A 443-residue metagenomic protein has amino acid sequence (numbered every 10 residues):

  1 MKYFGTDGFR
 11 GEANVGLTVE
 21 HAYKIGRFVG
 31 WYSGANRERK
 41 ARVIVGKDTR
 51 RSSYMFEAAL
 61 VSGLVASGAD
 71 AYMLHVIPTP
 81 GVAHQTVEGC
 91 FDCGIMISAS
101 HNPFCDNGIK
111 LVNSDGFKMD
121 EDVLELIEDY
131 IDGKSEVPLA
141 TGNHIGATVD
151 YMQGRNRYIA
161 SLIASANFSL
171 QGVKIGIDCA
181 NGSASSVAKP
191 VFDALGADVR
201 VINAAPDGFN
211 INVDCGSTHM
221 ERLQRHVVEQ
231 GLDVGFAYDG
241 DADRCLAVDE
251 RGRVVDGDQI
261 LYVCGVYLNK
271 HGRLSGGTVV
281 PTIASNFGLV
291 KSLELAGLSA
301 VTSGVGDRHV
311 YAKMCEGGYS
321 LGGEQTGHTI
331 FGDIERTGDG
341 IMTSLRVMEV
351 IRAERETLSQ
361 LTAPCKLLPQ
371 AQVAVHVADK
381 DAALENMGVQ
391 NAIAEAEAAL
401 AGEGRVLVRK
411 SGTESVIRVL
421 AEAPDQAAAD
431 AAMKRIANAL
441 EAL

Functional and structural regions predicted by a protein language model:
M1-S62, A66-S67, T148-I175: An N-terminal, well-structured beta->alpha segment
E12, N107-Q230: Gly/Ser/Thr-enriched, mixed-charge loops and adjacent short helices that form phosphate/oxyanion-binding elements
W31, R42-D106, P190-V248: N-terminal small/polar loop signature for handling phosphorylated ligands or for N-terminal nucleophile
V45-D48, I177-C179, D249, D333 (+1 more regions): Short glycine-centered, acidic/aromatic-flanked micro-motifs in structured strand/loop junctions that mark active-site
A71-P80, V254-G257, P281-T282, S303-G304: Active-site nucleophile and cofactor-binding loops and adjacent substrate-binding regions of central metabolic enzymes
F104-N107, L111-D120, E125, D129 (+3 more regions): Replace "Mg2+/Mn2+-dependent" with "divalent metal-dependent
V234, H271-L443: Phosphate-binding and adjacent anionic-ligand microenvironments
